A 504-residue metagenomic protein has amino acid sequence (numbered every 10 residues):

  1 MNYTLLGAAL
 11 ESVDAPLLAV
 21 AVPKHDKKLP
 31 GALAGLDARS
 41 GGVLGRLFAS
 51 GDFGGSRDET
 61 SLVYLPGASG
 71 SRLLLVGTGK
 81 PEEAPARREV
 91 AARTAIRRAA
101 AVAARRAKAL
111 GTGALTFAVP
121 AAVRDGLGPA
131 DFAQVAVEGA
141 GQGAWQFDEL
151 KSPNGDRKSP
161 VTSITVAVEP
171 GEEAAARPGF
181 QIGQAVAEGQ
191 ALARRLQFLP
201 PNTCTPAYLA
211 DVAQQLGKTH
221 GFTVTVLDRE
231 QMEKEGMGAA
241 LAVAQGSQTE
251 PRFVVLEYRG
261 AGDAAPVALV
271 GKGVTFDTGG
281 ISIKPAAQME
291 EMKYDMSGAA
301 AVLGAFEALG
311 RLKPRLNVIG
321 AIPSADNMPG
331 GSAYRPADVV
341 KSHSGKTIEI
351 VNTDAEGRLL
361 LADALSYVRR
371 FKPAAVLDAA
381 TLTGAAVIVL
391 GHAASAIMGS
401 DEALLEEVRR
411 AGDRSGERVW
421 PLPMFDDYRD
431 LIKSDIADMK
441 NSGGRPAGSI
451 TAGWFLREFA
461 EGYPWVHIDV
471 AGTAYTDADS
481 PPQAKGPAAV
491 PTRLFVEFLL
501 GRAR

Functional and structural regions predicted by a protein language model:
M1-G273: Short amphipathic alpha-helical segment within the helicase RecA-like ATPase core that mediates nucleic-acid
V43, G54-G55, A114, A207-R504: A generic structural signal for tightly packed, nonpolar segments enriched in small/aliphatic residues
